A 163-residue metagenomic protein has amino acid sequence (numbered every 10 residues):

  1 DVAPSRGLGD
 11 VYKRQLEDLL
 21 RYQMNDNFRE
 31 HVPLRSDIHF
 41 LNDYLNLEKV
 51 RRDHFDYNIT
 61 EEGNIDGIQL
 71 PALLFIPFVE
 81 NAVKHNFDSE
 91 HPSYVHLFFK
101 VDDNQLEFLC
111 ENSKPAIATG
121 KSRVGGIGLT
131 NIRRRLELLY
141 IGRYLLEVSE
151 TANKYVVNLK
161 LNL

Functional and structural regions predicted by a protein language model:
R6-N158: Two-component histidine phosphotransfer core
L161-L163: C-terminal coupling/interaction segments
